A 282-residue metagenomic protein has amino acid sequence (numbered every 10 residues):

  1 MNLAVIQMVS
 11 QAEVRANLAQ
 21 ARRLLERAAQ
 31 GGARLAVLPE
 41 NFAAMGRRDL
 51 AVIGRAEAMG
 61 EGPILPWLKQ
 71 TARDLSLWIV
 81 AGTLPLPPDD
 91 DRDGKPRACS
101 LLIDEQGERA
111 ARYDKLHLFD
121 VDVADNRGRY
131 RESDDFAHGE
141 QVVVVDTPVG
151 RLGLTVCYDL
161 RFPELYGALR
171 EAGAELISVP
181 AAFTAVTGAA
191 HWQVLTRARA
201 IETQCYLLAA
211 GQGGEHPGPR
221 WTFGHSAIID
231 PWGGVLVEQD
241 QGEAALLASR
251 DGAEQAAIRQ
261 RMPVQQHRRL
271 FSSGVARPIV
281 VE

Functional and structural regions predicted by a protein language model:
M1-A4: Extreme N-terminal starter segment of soluble prokaryotic enzymes
Q7-V14: Short polar catalytic/cofactor-binding loops
V14, R23-Q106, R112-D114, D120 (+2 more regions): Cys-nucleophile CN-hydrolase/nitrilase-fold catalytic domain and related Cys-dependent amidase chemistry that acts on
A16-R27, R161-G167: Short, acidic/polar
M59-V80, R151, C157-L246: CN hydrolase (nitrilase-like) catalytic-core segments centered on the catalytic cysteine and neighboring Lys/Glu
A81-T83, C99-L102, V143-V145, S226-I228 (+1 more regions): Short beta-strand scaffold segments in enzyme catalytic cores
D91-A172, A185-G188, V194, R259-V264: Active-site catalytic loop in hydrolytic enzyme cores
A253-E282: A conserved C-terminal secondary-structure "cap"
